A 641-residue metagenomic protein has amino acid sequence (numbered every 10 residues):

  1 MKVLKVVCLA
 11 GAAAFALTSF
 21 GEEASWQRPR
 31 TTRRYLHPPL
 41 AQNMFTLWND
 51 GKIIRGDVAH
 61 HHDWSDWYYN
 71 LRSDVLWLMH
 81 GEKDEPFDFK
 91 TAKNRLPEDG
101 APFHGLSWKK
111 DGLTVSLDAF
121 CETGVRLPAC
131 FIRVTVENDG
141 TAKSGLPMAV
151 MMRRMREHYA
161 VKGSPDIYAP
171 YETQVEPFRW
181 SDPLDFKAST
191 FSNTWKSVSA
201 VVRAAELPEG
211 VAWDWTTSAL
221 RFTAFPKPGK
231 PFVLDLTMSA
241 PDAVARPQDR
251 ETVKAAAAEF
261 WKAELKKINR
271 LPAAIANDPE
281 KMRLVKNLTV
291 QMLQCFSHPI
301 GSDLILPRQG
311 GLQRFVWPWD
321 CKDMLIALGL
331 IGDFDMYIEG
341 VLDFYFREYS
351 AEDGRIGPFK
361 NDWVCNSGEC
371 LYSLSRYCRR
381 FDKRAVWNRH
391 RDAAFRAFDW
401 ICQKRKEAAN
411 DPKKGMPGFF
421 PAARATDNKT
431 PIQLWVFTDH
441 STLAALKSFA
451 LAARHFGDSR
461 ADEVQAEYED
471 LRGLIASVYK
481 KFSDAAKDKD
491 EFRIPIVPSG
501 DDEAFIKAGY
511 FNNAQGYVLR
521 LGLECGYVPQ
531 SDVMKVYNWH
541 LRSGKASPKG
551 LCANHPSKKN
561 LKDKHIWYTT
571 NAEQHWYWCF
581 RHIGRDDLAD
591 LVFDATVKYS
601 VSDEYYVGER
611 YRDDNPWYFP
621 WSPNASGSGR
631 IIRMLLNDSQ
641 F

Functional and structural regions predicted by a protein language model:
M1-V6: Positively charged n-region of N-terminal signal peptides that target proteins for export
V7-S19: Hydrophobic h-region of N-terminal signal peptides that target proteins for export in Gram-negative bacteria
T18-A276, F334, F641: Terminal accessory carbohydrate-recognition/targeting modules of carbohydrate-active enzymes
L220-F225, G229-R250, G357-C365, C402-D470 (+2 more regions): The feature captures the catalytic groove of carbohydrate-active enzymes
E251-R314: An acidic-aromatic substrate-binding cleft motif
W261, V285-M292, A461-Y479: Short amphipathic alpha-helical coiled-coil/interface segments
D303-L306, R347-K360, M416-W435, A504 (+1 more regions): Acidic/His metal-coordination segments adjacent to aromatic residues that form catalytic metal sites in metalloenzymes
R314-S350, D392-F395, D399, H440 (+4 more regions): Active-site core of glycosidic bond-cleaving carbohydrate-active enzymes
